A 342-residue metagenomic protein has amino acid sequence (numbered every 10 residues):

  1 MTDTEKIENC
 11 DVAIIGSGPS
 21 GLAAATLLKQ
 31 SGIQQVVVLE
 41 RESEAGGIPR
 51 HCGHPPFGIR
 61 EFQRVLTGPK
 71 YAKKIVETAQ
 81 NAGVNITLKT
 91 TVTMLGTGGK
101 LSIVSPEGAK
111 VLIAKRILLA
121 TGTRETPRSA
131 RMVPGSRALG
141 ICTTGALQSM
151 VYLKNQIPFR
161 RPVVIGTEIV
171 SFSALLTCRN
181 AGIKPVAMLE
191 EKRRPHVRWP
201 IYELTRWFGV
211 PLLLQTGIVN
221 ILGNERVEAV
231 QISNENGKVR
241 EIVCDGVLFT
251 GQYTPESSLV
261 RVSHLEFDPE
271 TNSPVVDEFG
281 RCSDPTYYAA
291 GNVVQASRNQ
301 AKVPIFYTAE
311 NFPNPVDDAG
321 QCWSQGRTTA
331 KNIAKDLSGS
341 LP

Functional and structural regions predicted by a protein language model:
T2-P342: Residues forming the flavin
